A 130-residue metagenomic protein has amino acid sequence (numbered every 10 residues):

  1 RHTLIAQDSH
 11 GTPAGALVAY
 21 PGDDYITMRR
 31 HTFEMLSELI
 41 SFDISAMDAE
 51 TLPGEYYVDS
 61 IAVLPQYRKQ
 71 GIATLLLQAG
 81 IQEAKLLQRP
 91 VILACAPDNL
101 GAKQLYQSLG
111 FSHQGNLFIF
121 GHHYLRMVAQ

Functional and structural regions predicted by a protein language model:
L4, G15-L17, Y56, I61: Conserved GNAT-family N-acetyltransferase fold
Q7, I61-R68, A96: A short, internal acetyl-CoA/4′-phosphopantetheine-binding micro-motif in the GNAT/acyltransferase core
G11-G15, G101: Glycine-rich acetyl-CoA-binding "A-motif" of GNAT/NAT acetyltransferases
P21-Y56, S60: Conserved acyl-donor/pantetheine-binding loop and adjacent beta-alpha core of acyl/acetyltransferases and related
D23, A94-C95, Q107, S112-R126: Conserved catalytic-core motifs of GNAT/GCN5-like acyltransferases
M47-T51, L75-P90: Conserved acyl-CoA
G54-Y56, R68, A84-A96: Conserved GNAT acetyl-CoA-binding A-motif
V63, K69-Q82, Q104-S108: Conserved acetyl-CoA-binding loop-helix of GNAT-fold acetyltransferases
